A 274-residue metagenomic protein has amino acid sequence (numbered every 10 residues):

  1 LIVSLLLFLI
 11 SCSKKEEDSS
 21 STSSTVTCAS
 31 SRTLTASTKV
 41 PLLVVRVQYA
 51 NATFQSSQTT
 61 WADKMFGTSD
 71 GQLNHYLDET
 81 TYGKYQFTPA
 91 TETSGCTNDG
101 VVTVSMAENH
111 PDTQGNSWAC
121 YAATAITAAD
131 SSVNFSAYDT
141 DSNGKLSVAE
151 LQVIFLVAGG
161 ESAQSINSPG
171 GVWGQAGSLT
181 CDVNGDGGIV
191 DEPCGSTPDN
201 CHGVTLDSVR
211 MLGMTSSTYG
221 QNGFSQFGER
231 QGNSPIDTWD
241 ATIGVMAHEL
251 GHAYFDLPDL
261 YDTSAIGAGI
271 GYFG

Functional and structural regions predicted by a protein language model:
L1-F8: Bacterial N-terminal signal peptides
L9-C28: Bacterial Sec-dependent N-terminal signal peptides
T25-G269: Active-site-proximal segment of zinc-dependent metalloprotease catalytic domains
Y272-G274: Metalloprotease/metallohydrolase-associated module, dominated by Zn2+-dependent proteases
